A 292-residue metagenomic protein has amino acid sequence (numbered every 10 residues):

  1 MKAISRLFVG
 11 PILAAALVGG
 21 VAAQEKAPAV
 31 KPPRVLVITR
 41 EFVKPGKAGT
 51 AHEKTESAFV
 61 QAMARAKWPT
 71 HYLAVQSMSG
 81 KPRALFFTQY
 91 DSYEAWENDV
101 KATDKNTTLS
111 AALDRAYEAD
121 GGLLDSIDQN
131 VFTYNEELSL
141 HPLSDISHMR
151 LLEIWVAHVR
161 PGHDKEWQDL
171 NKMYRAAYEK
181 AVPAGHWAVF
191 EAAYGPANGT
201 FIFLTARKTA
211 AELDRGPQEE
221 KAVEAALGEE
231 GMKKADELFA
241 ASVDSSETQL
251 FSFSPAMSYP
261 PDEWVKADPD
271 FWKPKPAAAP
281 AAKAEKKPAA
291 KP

Functional and structural regions predicted by a protein language model:
M1-P11: Bacterial N-terminal signal peptides that target proteins for export
S5, V18-G20, R34: A general, composition-driven signal for non-globular sequence regions
V9-G19: Bacterial N-terminal signal peptides
A23-P292: Short S/T/G/P-rich N-terminal loop/turn motif that feeds into the first structured element of a domain
